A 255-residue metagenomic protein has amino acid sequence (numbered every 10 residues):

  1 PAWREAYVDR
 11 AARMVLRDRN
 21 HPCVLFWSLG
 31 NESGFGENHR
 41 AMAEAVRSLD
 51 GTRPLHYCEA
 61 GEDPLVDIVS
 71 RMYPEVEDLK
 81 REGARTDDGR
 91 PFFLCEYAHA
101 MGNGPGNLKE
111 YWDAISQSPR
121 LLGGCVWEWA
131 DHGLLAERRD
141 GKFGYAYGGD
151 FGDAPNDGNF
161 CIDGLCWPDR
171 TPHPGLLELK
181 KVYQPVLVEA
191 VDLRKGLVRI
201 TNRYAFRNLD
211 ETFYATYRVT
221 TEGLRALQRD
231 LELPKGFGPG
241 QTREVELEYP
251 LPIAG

Functional and structural regions predicted by a protein language model:
P1-R199, R203-E211, T216-L224: Extended substrate-binding grooves/exosites of carbohydrate-active enzymes
F213-A254: Intrinsically disordered, low-complexity Pro/Gly/Ser/Thr-rich segments with frequent PxxP/GP/PP motifs and embedded
